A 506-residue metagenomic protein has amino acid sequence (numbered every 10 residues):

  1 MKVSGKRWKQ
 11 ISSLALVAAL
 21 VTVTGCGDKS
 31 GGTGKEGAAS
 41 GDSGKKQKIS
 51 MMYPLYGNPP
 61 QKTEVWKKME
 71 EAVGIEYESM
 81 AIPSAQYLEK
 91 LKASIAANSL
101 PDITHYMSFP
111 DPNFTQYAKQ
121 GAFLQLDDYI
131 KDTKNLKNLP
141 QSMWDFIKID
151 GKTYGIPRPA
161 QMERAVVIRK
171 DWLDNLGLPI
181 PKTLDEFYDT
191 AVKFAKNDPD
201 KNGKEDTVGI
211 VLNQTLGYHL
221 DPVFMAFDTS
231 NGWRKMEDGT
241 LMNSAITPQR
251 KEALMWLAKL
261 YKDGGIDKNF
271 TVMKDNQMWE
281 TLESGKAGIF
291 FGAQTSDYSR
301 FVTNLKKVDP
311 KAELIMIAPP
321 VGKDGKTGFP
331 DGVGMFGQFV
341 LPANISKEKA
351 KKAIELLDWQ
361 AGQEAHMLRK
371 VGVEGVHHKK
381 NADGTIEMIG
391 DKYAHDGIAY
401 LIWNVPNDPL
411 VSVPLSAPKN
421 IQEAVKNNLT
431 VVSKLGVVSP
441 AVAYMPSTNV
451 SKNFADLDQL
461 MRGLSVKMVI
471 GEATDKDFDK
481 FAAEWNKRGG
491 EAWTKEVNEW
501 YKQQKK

Functional and structural regions predicted by a protein language model:
K2-S4, Q10-L14, A18, C26-E186 (+4 more regions): Conserved N-terminal structural module of periplasmic/extracytoplasmic solute-binding proteins
G41-D42, L124-L139, D145, P179 (+6 more regions): Short, solvent-exposed loop/beta-turn-alpha elements that line the ligand-binding surface or hinge of extracytoplasmic
P54, K352-K467, E472: Conserved small-residue motifs centered on glycine
L55-P59, W66-M69, D174-I180, Q214-I266 (+1 more regions): Extracytoplasmic/periplasmic substrate-binding proteins
P101-H105, G288-A293: Paired acidic/hydrophobic, glycine-rich loop segments that form the ligand-binding mouth/hinge of periplasmic-binding
D111-K134, A191-F194, E205-M225, T229-G232 (+1 more regions): Carboxylate/His-rich catalytic cores and anion/metal-binding grooves
I149-Y218, W233-Q277, T281, F290-A293 (+5 more regions): Helix-loop-helix "hinge/cap" segment bordering the ligand-binding cleft or interdomain interface
